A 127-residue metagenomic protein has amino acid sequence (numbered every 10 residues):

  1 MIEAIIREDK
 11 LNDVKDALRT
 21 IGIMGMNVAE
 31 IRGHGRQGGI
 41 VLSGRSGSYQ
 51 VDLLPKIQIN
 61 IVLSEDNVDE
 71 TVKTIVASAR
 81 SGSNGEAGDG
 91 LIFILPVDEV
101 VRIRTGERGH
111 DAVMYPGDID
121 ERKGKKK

Functional and structural regions predicted by a protein language model:
M1-K127: Positively charged, small/polar-rich N-terminal and surface patches that mediate targeting and assembly and bind
